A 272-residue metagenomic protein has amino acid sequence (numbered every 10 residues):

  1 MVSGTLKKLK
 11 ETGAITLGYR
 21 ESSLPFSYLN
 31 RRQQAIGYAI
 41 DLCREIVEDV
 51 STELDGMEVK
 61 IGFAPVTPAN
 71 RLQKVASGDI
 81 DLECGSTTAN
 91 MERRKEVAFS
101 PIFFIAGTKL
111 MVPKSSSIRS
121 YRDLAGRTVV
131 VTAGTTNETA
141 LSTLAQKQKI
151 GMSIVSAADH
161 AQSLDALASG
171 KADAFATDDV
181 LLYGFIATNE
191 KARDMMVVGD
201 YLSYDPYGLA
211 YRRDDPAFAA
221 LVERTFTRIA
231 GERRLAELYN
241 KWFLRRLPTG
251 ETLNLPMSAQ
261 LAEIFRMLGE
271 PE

Functional and structural regions predicted by a protein language model:
M1, E11, T136-V155, R193-V197 (+1 more regions): Ligand-binding clefts/hinges and TM-proximal coupling segments of bilobed small-molecule sensing domains
M1-E83, K95: Extracytoplasmic small-molecule ligand-binding "clamshell" domains of the periplasmic binding protein/Venus flytrap
Y19-S23, A64-A69, G78-N90, K114 (+5 more regions): Beta->alpha turn/N-cap motifs
E21, F104-S115, A161, D179 (+2 more regions): Periplasmic-binding protein-like
R44-K60, N137-S156, I186-K191: Ligand-binding cleft/hinge of the Venus flytrap
I46, V75-A76, L124, L167-A168 (+2 more regions): Hydrophobic residues within well-ordered alpha-helices
N70, C84-E96, A140-K147, A168-S203: A ligand-binding cleft/hinge motif common to bilobed small-molecule-binding domains
V112-V129: Flexible hinge/capping segments at coil-to-helix
